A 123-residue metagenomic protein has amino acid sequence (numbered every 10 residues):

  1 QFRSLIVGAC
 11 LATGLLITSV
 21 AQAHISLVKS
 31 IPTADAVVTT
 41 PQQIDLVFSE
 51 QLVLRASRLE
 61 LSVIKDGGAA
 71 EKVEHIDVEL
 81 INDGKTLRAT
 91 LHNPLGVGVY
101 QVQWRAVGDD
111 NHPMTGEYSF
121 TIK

Functional and structural regions predicted by a protein language model:
Q1, Q22-H24, K123: Absolute protein N-terminus
Q1-A9, T13: Bacterial N-terminal signal peptides that target proteins for export
T13-L15, H24: Residues at the start of alpha-helices and the adjacent loop-to-helix junctions
T18-V20: N-terminal signal peptide c-region/cleavage motif recognized by signal peptidases
Q22-E60: N-terminal non-catalytic regions of secreted/periplasmic and cell-surface proteins
A36, E50-T121: Acidic, low-complexity Ser/Thr/Gly/Pro-rich repeat segments typical of extracellular/periplasmic and surface-exposed
